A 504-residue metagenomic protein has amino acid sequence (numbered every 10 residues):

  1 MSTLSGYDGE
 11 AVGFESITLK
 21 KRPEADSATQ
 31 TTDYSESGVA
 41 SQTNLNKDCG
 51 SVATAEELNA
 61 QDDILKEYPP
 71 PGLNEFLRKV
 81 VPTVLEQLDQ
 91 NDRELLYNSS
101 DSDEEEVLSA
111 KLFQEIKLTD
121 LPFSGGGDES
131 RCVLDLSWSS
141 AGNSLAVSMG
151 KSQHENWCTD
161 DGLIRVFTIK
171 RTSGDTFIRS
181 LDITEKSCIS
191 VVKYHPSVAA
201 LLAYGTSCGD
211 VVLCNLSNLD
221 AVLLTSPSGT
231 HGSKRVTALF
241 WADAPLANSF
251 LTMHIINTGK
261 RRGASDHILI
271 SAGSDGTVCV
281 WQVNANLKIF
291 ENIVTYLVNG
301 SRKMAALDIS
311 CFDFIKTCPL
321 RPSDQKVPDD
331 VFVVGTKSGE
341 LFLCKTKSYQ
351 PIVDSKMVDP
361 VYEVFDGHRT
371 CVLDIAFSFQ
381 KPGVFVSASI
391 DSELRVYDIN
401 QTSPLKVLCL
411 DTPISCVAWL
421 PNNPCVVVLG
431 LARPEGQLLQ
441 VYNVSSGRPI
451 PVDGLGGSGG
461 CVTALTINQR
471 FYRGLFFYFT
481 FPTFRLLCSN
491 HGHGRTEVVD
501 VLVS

Functional and structural regions predicted by a protein language model:
M1-S148, N156-G162, T225, A247-R261 (+11 more regions): Acidic and/or Ser/Thr-rich intrinsically disordered tails and linkers that flank eukaryotic scaffold proteins
L112-S217, V222, A376-F377: Secondary-structure-rich domain cores
C132-L136, K186-Y194, S233-R261, K303-D324 (+3 more regions): Canonical WD40 repeat/beta-propeller blade segments in eukaryotic WD-repeat proteins
L136, F167, S190-G205, V211-C214 (+11 more regions): Conserved catalytic-core segments centered on acid/base and nucleophilic motifs
N143-A146, H154, A199-A203, A247-I270 (+10 more regions): Structural hallmark of WD40 beta-propellers
S148-G150, D160, G205-C208, A272-D275 (+5 more regions): Conserved strand-to-loop turn within each blade of WD40 beta-propeller repeats
C158-I178, C208-S226, A242-N257, V280-S301 (+8 more regions): Per-blade loop-tip surfaces of WD-repeat and WD-like beta-propellers in eukaryotic adaptors/scaffolds
S233, V428-L438, G456-D500: Ankyrin-repeat TPLH-centered helix-turn motif and closely related helix/turn capping elements of eukaryotic
